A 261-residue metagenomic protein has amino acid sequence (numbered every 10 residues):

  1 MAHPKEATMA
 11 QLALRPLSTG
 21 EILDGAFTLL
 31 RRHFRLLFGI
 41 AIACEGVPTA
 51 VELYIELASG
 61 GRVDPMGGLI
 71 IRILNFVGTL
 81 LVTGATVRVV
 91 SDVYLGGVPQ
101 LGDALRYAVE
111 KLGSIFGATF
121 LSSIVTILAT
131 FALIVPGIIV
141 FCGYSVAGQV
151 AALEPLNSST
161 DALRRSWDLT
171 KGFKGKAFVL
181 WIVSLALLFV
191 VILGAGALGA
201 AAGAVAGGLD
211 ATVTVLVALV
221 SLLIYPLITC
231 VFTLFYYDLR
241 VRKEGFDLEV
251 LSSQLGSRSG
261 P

Functional and structural regions predicted by a protein language model:
M1-P261: Hydrophobic alpha-helical membrane segments
